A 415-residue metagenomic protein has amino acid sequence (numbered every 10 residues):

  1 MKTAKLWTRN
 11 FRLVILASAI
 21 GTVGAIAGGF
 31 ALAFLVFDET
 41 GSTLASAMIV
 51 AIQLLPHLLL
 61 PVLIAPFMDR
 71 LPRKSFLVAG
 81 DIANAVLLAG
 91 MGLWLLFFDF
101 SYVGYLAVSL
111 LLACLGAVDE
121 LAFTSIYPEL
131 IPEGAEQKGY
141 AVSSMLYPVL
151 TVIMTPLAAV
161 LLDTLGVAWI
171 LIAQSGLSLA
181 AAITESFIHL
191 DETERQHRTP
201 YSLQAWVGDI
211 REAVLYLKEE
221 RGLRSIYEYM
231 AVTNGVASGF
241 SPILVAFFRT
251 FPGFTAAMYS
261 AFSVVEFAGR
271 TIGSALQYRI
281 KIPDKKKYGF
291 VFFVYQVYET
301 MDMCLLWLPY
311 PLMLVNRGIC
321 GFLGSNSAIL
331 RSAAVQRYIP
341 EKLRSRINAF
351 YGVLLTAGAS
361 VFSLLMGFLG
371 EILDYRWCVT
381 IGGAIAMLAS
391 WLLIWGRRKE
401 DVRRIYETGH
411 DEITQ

Functional and structural regions predicted by a protein language model:
M1-F11, D191-E228: Juxtamembrane intracellular "pre-TM" segments in multi-pass secondary transporters
T3-L35, L110, K218-G239, G318: Pair of pore-lining "gating" transmembrane helices in MFS-fold secondary transporters
A19, A31, L165-I172, D209-T271: A single, central transmembrane helix in multi-pass transporters
A19, S101-V118, L312-N326: Hydrophobic core of transmembrane alpha-helices in multi-pass small-molecule transporters, especially MFS/SLC-type
S42-V50, Y105, T255-S263: Juxtamembrane helix-start elements in MFS-like secondary transporters
T43-L44, E133-S143, A256-A257, E341-F350: Loop-to-transmembrane helix entry/capping segments in MFS-fold secondary transporters and related SLC/MFSD carriers
L59-V62, R70, K74-F76, G80 (+4 more regions): C-terminal transmembrane bundle of multi-pass solute transporters/carriers
Y102-S109, A113, K138-R195, S260-A268 (+2 more regions): Hydrophobic alpha-helical transmembrane segments
